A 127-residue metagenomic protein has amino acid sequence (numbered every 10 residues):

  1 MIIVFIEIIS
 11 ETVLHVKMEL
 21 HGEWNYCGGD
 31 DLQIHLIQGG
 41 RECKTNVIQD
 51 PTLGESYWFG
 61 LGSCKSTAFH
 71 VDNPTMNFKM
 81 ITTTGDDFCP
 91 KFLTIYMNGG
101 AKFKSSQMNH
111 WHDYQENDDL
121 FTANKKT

Functional and structural regions predicted by a protein language model:
M1-I9: N-terminal prepro-regions of secreted/extracellular proteins
I8-T127: Regulatory, non-catalytic segments
